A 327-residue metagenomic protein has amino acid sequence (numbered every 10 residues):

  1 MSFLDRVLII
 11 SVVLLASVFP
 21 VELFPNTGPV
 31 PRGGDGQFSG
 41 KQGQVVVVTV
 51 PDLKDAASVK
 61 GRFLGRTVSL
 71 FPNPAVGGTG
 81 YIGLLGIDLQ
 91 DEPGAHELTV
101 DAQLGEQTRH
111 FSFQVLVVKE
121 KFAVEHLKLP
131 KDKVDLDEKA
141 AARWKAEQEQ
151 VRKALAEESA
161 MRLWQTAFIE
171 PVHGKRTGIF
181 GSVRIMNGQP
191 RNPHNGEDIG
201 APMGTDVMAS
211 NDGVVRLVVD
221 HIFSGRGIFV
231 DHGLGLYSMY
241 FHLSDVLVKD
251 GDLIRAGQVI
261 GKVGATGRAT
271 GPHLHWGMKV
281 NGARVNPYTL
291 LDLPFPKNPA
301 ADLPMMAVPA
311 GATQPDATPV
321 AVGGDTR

Functional and structural regions predicted by a protein language model:
I10-F19: Bacterial N-terminal signal peptides
F24-G43: N-terminal edge beta-strand
G33-D35, S112-S224, P315, P319-R327: Surface-exposed, glycine-biased beta-strand/turn segments
V46-D52: Aromatic/hydrophobic beta-strand junction motif of beta-rich domains
A57-S69: Change to "...patches in solvent-exposed regions of secreted, membrane-anchored, or virion-exposed structural
Y81-I87, G94-E97: Ligand-binding face of N-terminal immunoglobulin V-set domains in extracellular IgSF glycoproteins
V100-A102: Conserved structural position at the C-terminal beta-strand of extracellular beta-sandwich adhesion modules
I169-P309: Catalytic cores of peptidoglycan-degrading enzymes
